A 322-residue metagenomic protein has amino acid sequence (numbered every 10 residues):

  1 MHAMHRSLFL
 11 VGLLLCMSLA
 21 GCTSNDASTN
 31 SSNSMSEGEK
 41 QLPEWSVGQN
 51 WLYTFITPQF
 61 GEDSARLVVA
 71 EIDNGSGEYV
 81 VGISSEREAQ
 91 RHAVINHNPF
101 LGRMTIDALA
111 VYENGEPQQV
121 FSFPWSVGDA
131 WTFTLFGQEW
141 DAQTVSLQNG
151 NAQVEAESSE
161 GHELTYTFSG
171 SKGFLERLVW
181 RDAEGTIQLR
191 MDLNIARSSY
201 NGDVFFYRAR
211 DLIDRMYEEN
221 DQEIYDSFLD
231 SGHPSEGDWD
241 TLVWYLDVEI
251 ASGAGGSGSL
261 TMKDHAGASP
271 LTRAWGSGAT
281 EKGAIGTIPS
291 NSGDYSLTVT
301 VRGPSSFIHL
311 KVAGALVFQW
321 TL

Functional and structural regions predicted by a protein language model:
M1-Y53, G173, L297, L322: Secretory targeting signatures
N33-R91, A110-N220: Acidic, serine/threonine-rich low-complexity disordered tracts
R210-G237, E281-A284, A313: Short beta-strands within extracellular/lumenal beta-sheet-rich domains
P234-Y245, S292-D294: Extended extracellular/luminal ectodomain segments enriched in beta-structured repeat modules
L246, G286-S305: Noncatalytic modules at the cell exterior or secretory-pathway interfaces, chiefly beta-strand-rich lectin/adhesion
G255-P270: Short, surface-exposed beta-strand/strand-loop-strand elements in extracellular ectodomains
G256-G258, G303-F318: Edge beta-strands of jelly-roll/beta-sandwich modules across compartments, strongly enriched in secreted/luminal
G267-A279: Solvent-exposed serine/threonine-rich low-complexity stretches and specific carbohydrate-binding patches
